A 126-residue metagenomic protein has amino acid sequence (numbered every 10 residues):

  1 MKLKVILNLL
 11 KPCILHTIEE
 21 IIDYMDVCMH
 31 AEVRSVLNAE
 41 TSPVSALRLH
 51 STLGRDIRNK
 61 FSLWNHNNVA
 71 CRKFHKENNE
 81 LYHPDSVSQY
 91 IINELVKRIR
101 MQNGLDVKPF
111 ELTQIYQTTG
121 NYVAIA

Functional and structural regions predicted by a protein language model:
M1, V123-A126: Short intrinsically disordered terminal tails
M1-L37: N-terminal export/targeting and maturation segments
V33-V36, E40-A124: Compact alpha-helical subdomains of small soluble proteins
